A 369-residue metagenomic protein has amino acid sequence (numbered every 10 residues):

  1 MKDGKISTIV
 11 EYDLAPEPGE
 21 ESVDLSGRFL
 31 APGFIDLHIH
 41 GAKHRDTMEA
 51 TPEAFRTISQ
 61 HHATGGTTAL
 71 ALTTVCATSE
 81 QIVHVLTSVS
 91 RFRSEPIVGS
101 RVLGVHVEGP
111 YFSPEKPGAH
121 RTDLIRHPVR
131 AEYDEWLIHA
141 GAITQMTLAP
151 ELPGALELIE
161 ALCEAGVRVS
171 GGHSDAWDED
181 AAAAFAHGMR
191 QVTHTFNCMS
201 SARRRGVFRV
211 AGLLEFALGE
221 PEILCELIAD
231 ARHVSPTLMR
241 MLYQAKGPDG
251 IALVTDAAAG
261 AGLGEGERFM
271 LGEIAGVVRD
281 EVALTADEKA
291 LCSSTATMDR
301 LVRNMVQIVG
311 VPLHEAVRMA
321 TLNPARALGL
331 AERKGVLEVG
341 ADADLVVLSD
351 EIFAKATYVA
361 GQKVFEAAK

Functional and structural regions predicted by a protein language model:
M1-A31: Histidine-rich, glycine-flanked metal-binding segment
G27, H38, H62, V107 (+5 more regions): Conserved, mostly hydrophobic/aromatic
R28-H84: Metal-associated gating/positioning segment near the N- to mid-region
G41-E53, G118-R126, R168-G172: Active-site mouth loops of central-metabolism enzymes
S113-I138: Conserved phosphate-binding/catalytic loop of the ribokinase/pfkB sugar-kinase fold
D134, I138-E265, L284: Active-site core of metal-dependent hydrolases
R209-L227, Y243-T255, A261-V347: His/Asp/Glu-enriched, well-ordered alpha-helical/loop segment that forms or immediately abuts the divalent-metal
R326, V336-K369: C-terminal cap of metal-dependent C-N hydrolases
